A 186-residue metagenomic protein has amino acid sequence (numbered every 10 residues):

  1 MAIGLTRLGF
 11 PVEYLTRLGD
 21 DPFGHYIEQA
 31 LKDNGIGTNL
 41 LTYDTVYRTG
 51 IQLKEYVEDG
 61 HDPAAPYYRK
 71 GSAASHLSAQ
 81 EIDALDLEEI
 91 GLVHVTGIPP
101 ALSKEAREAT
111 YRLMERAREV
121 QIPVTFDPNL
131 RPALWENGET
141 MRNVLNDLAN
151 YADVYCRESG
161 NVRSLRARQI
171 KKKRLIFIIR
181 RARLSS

Functional and structural regions predicted by a protein language model:
M1-P11: Alpha-helix C-terminal capping segments
T6, K32, Y111, E115-E119 (+1 more regions): Anion (oxyanion) recognition and catalysis
P11, L15-G97: Conserved N-terminal subdomain of the carbohydrate kinase-like
V12-Y14, V124, S186: Hydrophobic/aromatic residues located in beta-strands of well-ordered beta-sheets within soluble catalytic
K70, I98, N129-A133, G160: Active-site beta-loop-alpha junctions enriched in small/polar residues
V120, P132-S186: Conserved phosphate/ATP/ADP-binding segment of small-molecule kinases
